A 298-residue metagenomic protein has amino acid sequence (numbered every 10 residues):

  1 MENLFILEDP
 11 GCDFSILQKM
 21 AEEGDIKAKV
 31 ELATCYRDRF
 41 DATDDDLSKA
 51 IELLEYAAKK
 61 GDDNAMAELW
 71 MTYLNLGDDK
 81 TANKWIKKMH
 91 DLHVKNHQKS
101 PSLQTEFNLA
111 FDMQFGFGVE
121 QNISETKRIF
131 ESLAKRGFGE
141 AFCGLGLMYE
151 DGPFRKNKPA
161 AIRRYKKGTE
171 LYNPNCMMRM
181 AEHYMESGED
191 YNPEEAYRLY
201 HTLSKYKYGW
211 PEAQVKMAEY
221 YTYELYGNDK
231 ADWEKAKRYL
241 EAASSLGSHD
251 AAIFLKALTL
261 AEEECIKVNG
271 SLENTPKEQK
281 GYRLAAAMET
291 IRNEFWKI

Functional and structural regions predicted by a protein language model:
M1-K27: N-terminal leader/linker segments that initiate helical-solenoid repeat arrays
L7-S15, T43-L53, G77-D91, E120-I129 (+3 more regions): Structural signature of tandem alpha-helical TPR/SEL1-like repeats, specifically the intra-repeat loop/turn
M20, Y56-A57, M89, K95-N96 (+4 more regions): Canonical positions in the second alpha-helix
E23-D25, R39-F40, K60-D63, H93-V94 (+10 more regions): Short helix-capping/linker turns of helical repeat alpha-solenoids
E31-D38, E68-L76, E106-F115, G144-D151 (+3 more regions): Hydrophobic face of amphipathic alpha-helices that form TPR/SEL1-like repeat modules and related alpha-solenoid
D78-A82, G118, E189, Y226-N228 (+1 more regions): Alpha-helical linker/edge segments of TPR/alpha-solenoid repeat scaffolds and analogous pre-/post-domain helices
K87, D232-H249, K256, E273-G281: TPR/TPR-like (Sel1-like) alpha-helical repeat modules
D250-I298: Terminal, low-structured helical/coil segments at or just beyond the last alpha-helical repeat
